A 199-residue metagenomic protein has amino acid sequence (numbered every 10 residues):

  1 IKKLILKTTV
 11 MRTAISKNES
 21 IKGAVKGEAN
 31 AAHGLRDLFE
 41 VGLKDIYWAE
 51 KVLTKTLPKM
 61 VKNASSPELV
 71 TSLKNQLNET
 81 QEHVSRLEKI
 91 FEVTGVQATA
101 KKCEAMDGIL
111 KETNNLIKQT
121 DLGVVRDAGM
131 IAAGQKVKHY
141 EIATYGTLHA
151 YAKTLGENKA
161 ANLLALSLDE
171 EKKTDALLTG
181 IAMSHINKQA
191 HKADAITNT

Functional and structural regions predicted by a protein language model:
K7-T199: Amphipathic alpha-helical hairpins
